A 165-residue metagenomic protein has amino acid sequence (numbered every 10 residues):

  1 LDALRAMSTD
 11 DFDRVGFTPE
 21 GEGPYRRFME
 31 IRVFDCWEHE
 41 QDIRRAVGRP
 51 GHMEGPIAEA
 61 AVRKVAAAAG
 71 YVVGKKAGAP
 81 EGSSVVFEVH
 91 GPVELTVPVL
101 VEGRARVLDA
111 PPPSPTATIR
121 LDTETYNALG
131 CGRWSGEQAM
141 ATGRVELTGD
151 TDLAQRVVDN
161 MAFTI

Functional and structural regions predicted by a protein language model:
L1, W37-E40, N127, R144: Residue-level recognition of well-ordered secondary-structure positions
L1-F28: Acidic interhelical loop/turn segments
A3-T9, M29-V33, V93-L95, L121-Y126: Short, functional N-terminal and low-complexity linear motifs
R5-A6, P111-I165: C-terminal interaction segments
T9-D13, H52, G78, A139: Secondary-structure boundary/capping residues
V15-G23, A61-K76, R104-A110, R133-T142: A short, terminal or domain-edge coil/loop segment
Y25-T96, V101-E102, D150-D152, D159-I165: Acidic, aliphatic-rich amphipathic alpha-helical segments
E94-T118, D122: Acidic/His-leaning functional-site neighborhoods
